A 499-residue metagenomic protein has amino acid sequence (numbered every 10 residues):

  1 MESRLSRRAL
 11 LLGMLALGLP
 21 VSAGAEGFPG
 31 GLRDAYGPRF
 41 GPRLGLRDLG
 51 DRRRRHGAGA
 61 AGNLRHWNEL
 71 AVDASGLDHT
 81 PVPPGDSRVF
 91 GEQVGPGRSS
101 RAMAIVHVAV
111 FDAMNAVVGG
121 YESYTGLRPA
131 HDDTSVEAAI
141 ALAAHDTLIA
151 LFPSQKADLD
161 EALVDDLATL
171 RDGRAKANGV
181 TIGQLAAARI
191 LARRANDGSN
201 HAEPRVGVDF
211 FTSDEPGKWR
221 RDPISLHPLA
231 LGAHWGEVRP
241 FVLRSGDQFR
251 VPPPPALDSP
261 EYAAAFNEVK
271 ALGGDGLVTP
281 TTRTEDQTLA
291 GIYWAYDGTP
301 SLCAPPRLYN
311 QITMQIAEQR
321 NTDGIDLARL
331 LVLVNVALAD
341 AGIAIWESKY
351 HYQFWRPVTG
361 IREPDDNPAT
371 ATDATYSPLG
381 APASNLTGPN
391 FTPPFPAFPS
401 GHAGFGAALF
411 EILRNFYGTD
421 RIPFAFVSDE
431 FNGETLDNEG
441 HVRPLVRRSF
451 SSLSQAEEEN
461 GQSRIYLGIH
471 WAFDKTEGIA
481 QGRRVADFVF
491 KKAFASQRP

Functional and structural regions predicted by a protein language model:
M1-L17: N-terminal secretory signal peptides and thylakoid transit peptides that target proteins across membranes
P20-S22: N-terminal signal peptide c-region/cleavage motif recognized by signal peptidases
E26-P499: Acidic/polar surface patches and capping/hinge elements
